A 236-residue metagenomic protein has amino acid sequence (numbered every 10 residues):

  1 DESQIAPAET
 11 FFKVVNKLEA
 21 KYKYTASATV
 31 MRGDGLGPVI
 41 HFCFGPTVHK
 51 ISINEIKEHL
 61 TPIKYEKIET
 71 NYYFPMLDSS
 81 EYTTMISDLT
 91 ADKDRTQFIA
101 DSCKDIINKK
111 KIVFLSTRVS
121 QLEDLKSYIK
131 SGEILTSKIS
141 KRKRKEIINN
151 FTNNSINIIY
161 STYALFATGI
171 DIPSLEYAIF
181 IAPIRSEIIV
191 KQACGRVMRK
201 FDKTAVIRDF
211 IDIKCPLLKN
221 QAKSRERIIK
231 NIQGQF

Functional and structural regions predicted by a protein language model:
D1-Y24, R32, K111, N150-N154 (+4 more regions): N-terminal helicase ATP-binding lobe
E2-Y65, R227-I229: Post-DEXD/H (motif II) to motif III coupling segment of the RecA-like Helicase ATP-binding lobe
V14-A20, P173, G195-D202: Short, conserved loop/helix-junction motifs that constitute active-site signature segments in enzyme catalytic cores
V30, Y177, R185-I207, R225-E226: Conserved SF2 helicase motif VI
P38, Y160-S161, A167-P183, A205-F210: A short beta-strand element within the Helicase C-terminal
F74-L77, T84, F201-F236: C-terminal helicase lobe
M76-Y128: Conserved interdomain hinge at the start of the Helicase C-terminal
V113, E123-D124, K130-A167, I189: Conserved helicase ATPase core of P-loop NTP-dependent helicases/translocases
